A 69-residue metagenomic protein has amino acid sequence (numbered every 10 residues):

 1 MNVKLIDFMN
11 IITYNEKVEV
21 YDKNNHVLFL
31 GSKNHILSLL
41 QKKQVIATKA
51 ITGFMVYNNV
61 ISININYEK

Functional and structural regions predicted by a protein language model:
M1-K4, Y67-K69: Short, Lys/Arg-enriched, disordered terminal segments
N2-N25: N-terminal acidic leader/helix
K23-K69: Detector for the mature cores of small, proteolytically processed and post-translationally modified peptide effectors
